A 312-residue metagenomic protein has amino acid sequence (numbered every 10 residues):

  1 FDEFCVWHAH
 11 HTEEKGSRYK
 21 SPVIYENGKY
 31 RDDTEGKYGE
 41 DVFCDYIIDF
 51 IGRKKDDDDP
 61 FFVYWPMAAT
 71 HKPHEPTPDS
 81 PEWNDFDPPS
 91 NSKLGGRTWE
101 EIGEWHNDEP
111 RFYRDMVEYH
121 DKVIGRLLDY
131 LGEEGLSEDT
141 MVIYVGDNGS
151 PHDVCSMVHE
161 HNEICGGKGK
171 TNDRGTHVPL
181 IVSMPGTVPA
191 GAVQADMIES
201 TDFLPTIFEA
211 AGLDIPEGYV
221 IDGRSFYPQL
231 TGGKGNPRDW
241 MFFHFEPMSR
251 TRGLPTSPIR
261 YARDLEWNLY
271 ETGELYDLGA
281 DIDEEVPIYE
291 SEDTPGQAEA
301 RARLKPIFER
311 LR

Functional and structural regions predicted by a protein language model:
F1-D2, D56-V63, L136-V142, T176-V178 (+2 more regions): Loop/turn elements at helix/coil->beta-strand transitions in domains of secreted/extracellular proteins
F1-F61, P66-P76, W99-R114: Formylglycine-dependent
D2-E3, W7-H11, S150-D173, V188-A192 (+3 more regions): C-terminal cap/loop subdomain of S1 sulfatases and analogous C-terminal strand-loop tails that border
P22-K29, I181-A190: The feature captures the short pre-catalytic strand/loop hairpin that immediately precedes and shapes the active-site
G39, F43, I47, E109 (+10 more regions): Stable alpha-helical elements in mature extracytoplasmic
F61-P66, M116-H120, I124, M141-G146 (+2 more regions): Beta-strand elements within well-structured catalytic alpha/beta cores of enzymes that handle phosphate/sulfate esters
K72-P88, D129-T187, E199: Histidine-centered active-site microenvironments of extracellular/periplasmic hydrolases and transferases
S80-I102: Surface-exposed intrinsically disordered loops and tails
